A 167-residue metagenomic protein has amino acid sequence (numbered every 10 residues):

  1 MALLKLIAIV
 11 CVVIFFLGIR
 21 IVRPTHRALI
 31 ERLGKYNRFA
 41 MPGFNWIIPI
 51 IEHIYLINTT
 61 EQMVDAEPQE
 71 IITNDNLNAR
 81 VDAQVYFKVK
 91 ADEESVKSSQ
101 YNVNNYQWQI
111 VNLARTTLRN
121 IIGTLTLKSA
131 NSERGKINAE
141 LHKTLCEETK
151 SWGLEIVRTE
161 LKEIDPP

Functional and structural regions predicted by a protein language model:
M1-I19: Single-pass alpha-helical transmembrane signal-anchor segments
L6, F39, K136-E140: Short, compositionally biased strand/turn segments that nucleate or flank brief secondary-structure elements
A8-V13, N45-Y55: Hydrophobic, aromatic-rich membrane-embedded alpha-helical segments
I14-I30: Aromatic-capped interface at the extracytoplasmic side of an N-terminal signal-anchor transmembrane helix
A28-I47: Short juxtamembrane segments adjacent to a transmembrane helix
I30-L33, I51-P167: Amphipathic, interface-forming alpha-helical segments with heptad-repeat character
